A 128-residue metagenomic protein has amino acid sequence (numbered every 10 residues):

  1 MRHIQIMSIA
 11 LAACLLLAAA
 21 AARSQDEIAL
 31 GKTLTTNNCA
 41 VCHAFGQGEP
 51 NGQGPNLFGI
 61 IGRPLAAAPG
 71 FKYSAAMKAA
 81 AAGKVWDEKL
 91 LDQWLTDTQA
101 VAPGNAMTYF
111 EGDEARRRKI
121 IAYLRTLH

Functional and structural regions predicted by a protein language model:
M1-Q5: Positively charged n-region of N-terminal signal peptides that target proteins for export
S8-A18: Bacterial N-terminal signal peptides
A18-T36, F45, E49-P50: Electrostatic cytochrome c docking/interface patches
K32, Q47-W86, E111: Gly/Gly-Pro-rich "capping" loops immediately C-terminal to redox-active cysteine motifs in periplasmic/lumenal
N37-N38, P55, K89: Structural detector for helix-capping/boundary residues
V41: Short, cysteine/histidine-rich loop/knuckle motifs that typically chelate Zn2+
V85-H128: C-terminal capping alpha-helices of c-type cytochrome domains
